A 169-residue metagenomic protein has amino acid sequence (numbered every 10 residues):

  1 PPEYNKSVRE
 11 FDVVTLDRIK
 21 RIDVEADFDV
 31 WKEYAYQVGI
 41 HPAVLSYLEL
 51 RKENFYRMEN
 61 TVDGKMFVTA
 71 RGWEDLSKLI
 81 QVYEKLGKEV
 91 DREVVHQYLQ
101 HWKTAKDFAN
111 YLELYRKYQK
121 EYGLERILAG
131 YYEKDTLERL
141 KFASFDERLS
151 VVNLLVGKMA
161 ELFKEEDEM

Functional and structural regions predicted by a protein language model:
P1-K6: Sensor-1/coupling segment of RecA-like P-loop NTPase cores
V8-D29: A short helix-turn-beta junction within AAA+ P-loop NTPase domains corresponding to the substrate/partner-engaging
Q37-E168: Alpha-helical lid/collar subdomain of P-loop NTPases
